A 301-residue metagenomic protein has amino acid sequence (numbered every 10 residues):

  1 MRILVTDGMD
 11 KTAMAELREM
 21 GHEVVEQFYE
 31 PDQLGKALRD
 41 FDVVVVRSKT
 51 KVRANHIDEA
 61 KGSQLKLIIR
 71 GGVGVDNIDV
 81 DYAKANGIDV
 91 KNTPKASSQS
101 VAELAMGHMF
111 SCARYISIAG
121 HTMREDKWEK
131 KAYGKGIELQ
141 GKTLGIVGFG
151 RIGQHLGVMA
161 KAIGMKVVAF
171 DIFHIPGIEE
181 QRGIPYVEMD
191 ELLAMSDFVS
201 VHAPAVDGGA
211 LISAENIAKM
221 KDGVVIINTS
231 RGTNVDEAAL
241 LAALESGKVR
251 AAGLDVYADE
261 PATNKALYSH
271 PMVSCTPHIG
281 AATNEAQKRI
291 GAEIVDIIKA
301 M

Functional and structural regions predicted by a protein language model:
M1-V90, S213-A218: An N-terminal-biased, well-structured beta-alpha scaffold segment characteristic of Rossmann-like dinucleotide-binding
T12, A162-E180: NAD(P)-binding Rossmann-fold cofactor-contacting core
Q27-F28, R47, G71-G72, I88-Q99 (+3 more regions): Short beta->alpha connector loops at strand-helix junctions that form conserved, small/polar/Pro-enriched
K51-H56, I172-A266, A282: Rossmann-like adenosine-cofactor binding region
K84, K91-L104, E129, V256-M301: C-terminal helix-to-coil terminal segments
N86-I88, T93-T143, V158: Phosphate-binding beta-alpha-beta segment of Rossmann-like dinucleotide-binding domains, i.e., the NAD(P)
F149-G150: Glycine-rich Rossmann-fold phosphate-binding loop(s) that bind the pyrophosphate of adenine dinucleotide cofactors
G153-Q154: N-terminal Rossmann-fold NAD(P) dinucleotide-binding loop
